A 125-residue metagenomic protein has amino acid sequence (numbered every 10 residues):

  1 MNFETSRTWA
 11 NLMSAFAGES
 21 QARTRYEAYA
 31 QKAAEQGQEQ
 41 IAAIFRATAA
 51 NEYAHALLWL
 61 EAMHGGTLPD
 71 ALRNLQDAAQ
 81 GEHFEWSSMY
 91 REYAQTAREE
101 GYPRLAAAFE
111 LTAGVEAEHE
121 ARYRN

Functional and structural regions predicted by a protein language model:
M1-N125: Non-heme di-metal
